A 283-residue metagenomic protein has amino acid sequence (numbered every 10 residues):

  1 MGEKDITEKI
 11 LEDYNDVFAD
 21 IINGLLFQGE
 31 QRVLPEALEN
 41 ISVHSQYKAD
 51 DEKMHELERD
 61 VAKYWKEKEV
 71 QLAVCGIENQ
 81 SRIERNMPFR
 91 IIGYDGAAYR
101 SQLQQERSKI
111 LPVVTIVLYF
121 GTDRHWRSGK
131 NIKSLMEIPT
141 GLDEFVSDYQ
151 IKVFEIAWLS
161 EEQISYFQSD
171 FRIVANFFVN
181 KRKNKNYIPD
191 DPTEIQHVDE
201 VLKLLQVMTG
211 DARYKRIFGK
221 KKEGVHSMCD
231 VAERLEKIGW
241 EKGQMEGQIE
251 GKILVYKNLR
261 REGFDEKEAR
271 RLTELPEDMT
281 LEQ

Functional and structural regions predicted by a protein language model:
M1-Q283: Elongated, amphipathic alpha-helical interaction scaffolds
